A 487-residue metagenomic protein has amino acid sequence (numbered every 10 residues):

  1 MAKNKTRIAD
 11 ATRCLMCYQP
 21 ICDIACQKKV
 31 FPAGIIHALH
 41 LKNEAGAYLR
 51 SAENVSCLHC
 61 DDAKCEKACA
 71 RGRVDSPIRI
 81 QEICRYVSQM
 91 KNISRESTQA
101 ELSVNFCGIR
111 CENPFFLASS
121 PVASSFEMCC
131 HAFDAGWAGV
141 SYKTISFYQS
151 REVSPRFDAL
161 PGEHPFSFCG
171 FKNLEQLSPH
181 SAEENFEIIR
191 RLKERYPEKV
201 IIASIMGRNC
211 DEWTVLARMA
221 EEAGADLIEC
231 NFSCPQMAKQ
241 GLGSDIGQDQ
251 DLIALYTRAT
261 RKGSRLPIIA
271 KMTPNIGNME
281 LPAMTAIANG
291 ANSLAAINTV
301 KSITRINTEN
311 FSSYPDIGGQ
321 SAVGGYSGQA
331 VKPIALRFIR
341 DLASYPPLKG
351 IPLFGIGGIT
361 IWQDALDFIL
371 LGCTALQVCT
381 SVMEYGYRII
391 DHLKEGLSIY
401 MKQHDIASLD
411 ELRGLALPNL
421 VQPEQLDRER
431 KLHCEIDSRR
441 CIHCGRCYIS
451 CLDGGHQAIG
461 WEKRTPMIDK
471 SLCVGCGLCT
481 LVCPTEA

Functional and structural regions predicted by a protein language model:
A2-N4, Y86, M90, S94-Q99 (+5 more regions): Alpha/beta catalytic cores of nucleotide-metabolism and tRNA/nucleoside-modifying enzymes
A2-P20, A45-D61, Q422-H443, Q457-G475: Ferredoxin-like iron-sulfur electron-transfer modules
M16-L41, H59-V87, F368, R446-R464 (+1 more regions): Iron-sulfur cluster-binding cysteine motifs and their immediate structural context in ferredoxin-like electron-transfer
I36-F116, S120-A123, A138: Iron-sulfur-cluster electron-transfer modules
R71, C130-A135, G139, M206-F354 (+5 more regions): Alpha/beta enzyme core
R95-I201, G207-D211: N-terminal capping/small domains of soluble enzymes
E152-P165, R305-V323, I369, S381-I406: C-terminal helical cap(s) of enzyme catalytic domains, especially alpha/beta-barrels
